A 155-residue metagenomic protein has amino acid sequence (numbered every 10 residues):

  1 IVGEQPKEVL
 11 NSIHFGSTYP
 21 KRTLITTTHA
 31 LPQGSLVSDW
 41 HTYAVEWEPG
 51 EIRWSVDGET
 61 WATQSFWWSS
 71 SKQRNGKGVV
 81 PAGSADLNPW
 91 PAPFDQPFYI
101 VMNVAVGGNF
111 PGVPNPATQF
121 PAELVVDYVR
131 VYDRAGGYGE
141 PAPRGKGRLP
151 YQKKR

Functional and structural regions predicted by a protein language model:
I1-R155: GH16 jelly-roll
